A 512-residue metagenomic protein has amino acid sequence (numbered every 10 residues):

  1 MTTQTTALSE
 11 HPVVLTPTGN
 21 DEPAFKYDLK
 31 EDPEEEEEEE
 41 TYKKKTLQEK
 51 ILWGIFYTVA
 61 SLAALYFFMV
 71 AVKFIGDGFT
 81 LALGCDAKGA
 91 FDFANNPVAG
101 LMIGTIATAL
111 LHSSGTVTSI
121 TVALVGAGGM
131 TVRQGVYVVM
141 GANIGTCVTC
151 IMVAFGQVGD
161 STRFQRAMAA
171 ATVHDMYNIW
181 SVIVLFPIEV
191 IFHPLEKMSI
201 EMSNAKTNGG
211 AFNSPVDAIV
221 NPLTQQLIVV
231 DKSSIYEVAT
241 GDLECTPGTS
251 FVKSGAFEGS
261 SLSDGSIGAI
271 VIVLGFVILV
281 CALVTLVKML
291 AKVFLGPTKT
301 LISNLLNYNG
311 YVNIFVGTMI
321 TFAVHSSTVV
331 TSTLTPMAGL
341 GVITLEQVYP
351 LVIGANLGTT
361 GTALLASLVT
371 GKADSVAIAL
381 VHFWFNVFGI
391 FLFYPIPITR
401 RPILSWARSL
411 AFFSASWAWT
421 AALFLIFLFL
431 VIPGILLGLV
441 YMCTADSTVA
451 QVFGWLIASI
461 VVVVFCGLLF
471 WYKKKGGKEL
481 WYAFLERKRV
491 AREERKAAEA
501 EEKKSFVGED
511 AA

Functional and structural regions predicted by a protein language model:
M1-E34, K496-A512: Intrinsically disordered, low-complexity cytosolic terminal tails
T2-P17, D21-A24, M152-G241, V280-L283 (+2 more regions): Juxtamembrane and boundary regions of transmembrane helices in multi-pass small-molecule transporters and channels
E34-T58, G128-G129, V153-Y177, L286-G310 (+3 more regions): Helix-loop boundary elements of multi-pass alpha-helical membrane proteins
T41-L101, T105, D231, V238-F315: Helix-loop-helix hairpins and the membrane-proximal interhelical loops of multi-pass alpha-helical transport proteins
L65, D92-N96, G104, T108 (+13 more regions): Alpha-helical transmembrane segments of multi-pass membrane proteins, especially transporters and channels
L65-D77, L81, G100-A109, S113-I120 (+13 more regions): Transmembrane alpha-helical segments of multi-pass membrane transport proteins and ion-pumping complexes
T108-N143, F155-G159, P194-L195, E201-N221 (+3 more regions): Membrane-interfacial helix-loop connectors
G259, I267-I353, G454, W471-A512: Transmembrane helical segments that form the transport core of multi-pass membrane transport proteins
